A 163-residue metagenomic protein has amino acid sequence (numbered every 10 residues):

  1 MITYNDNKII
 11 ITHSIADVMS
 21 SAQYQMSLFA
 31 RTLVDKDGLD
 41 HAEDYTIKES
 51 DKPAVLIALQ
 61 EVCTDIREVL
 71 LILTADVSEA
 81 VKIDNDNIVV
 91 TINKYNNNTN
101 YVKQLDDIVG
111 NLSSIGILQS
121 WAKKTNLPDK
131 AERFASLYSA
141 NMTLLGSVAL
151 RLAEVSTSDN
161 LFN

Functional and structural regions predicted by a protein language model:
M1-N98, V102, A140, L144-N163: Conserved short "hinge" loops at termini or chain/domain junctions
Y101-N111: Structural motif
N111-K123: Short, hydrophobic/amphipathic alpha-helical patches that form generic packing surfaces within helical domains
N126-S136: Short conserved catalytic/interaction loops centered on acidic-Pro-aromatic/His motifs
